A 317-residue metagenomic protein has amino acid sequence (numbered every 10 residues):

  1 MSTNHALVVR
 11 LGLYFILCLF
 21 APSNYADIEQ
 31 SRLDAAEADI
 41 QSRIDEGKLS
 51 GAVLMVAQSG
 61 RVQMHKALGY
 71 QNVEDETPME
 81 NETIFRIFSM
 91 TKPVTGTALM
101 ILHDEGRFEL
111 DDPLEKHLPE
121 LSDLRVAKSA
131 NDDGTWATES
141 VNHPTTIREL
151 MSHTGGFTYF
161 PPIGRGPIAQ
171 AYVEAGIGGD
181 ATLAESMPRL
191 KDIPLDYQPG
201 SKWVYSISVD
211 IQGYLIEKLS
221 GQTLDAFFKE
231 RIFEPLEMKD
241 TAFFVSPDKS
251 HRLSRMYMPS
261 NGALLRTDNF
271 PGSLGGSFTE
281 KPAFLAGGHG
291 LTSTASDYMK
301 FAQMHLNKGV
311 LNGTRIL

Functional and structural regions predicted by a protein language model:
S2-G12: Bacterial N-terminal signal peptides that target proteins for export
I28-I87, R107-E109, V126-D132: Short, conserved catalytic-motif segment at the N-terminal edge
E37, Q41-D45, M100, E115 (+4 more regions): Solvent-exposed, non-membrane alpha-helical residues enriched in polar/charged side chains
E37-Q41, L54, G60, F85-H117 (+2 more regions): Active-site SXXK
G51-V53, P113, K202, A242: Residues at or immediately flanking beta-strands
P119, D123-L317: Short, surface-exposed loop or secondary-structure junction motifs that flank catalytic or metal-binding residues
